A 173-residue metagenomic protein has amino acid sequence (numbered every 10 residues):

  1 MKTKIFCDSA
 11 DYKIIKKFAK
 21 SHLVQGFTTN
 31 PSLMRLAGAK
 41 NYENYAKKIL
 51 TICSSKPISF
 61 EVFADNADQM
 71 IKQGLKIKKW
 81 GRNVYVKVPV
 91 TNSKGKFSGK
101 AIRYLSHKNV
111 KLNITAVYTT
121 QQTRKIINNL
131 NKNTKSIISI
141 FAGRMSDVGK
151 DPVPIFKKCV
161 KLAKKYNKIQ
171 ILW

Functional and structural regions predicted by a protein language model:
K2-K16, S21-V24, T28-Y104, I137 (+1 more regions): Active-site beta->alpha loop and helix N-cap motifs at the rims of alpha/beta catalytic domains
A19, L50, K78, S106 (+2 more regions): N-terminal cationic-hydrophobic initiation segments that often serve targeting/anchoring roles
R82, N109-V110: Short phosphate-binding/catalytic loops that engage adenosine nucleotides
K96, V110-W173: Catalytic alpha/beta core domains of metabolic enzymes, predominantly
